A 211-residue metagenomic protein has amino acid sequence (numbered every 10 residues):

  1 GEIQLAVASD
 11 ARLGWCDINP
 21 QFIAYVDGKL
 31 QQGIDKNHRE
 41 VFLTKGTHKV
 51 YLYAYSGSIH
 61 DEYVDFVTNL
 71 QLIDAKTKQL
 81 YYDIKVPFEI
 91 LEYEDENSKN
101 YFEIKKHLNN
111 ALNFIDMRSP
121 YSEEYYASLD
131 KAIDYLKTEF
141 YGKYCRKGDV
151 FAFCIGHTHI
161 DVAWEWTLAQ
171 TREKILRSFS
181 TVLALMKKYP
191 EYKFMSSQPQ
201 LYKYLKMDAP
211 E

Functional and structural regions predicted by a protein language model:
G1-E211: Carbohydrate-active enzymes and regulators
